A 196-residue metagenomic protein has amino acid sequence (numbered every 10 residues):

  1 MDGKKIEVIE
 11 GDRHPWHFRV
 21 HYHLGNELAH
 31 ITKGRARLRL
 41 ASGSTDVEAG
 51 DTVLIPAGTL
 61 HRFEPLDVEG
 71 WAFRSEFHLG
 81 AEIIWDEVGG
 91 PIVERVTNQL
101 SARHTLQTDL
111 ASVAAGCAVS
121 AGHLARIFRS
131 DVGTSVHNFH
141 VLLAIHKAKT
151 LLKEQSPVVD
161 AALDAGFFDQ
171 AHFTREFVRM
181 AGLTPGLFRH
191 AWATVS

Functional and structural regions predicted by a protein language model:
M1-R35, G43-T45: Generic protein-terminus/edge-of-domain signal
S42-A57: Short acidic-glycine-tyrosine-enriched beta hairpin
G58-G80: Ligand-binding loop in jelly-roll beta-barrel domains
V88-V96, H140-A144: N-terminal positioning helix adjacent to the helix-turn-helix/winged-helix DNA-binding module
R95-D109, F128, V132, K147-V158 (+2 more regions): Basic, amphipathic alpha-helical hairpins
A111-S120, L124, F128, A161-F168 (+2 more regions): Append "Primarily bacterial transcriptional regulators
S120, S135, F168, L183-G186: Short coil/turn motifs that cap or connect alpha-helices
S130-Q170, T174, H190-S196: Terminal helix-turn-helix DNA-binding modules in bacterial transcription factors
